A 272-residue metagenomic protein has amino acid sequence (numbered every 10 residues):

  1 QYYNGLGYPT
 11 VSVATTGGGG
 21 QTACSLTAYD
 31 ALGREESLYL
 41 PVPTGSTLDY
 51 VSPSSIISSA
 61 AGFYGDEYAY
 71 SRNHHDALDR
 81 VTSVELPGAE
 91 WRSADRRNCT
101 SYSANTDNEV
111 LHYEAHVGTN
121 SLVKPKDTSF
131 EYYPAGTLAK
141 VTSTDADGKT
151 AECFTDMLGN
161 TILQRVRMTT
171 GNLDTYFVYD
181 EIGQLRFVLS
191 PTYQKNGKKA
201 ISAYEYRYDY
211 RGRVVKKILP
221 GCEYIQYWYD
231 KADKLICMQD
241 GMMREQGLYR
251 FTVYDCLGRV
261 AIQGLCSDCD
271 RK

Functional and structural regions predicted by a protein language model:
Q1-K272: Beta-strand elements of repeat-based all-beta scaffolds
